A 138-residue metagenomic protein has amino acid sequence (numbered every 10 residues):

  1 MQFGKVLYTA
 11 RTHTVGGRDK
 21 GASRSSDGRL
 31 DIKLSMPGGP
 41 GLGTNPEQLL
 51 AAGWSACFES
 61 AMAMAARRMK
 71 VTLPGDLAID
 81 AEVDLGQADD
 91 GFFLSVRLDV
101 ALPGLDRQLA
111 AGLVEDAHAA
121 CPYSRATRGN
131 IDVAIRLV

Functional and structural regions predicted by a protein language model:
M1-A52, E59-V138: Extended beta-strand/beta-hairpin segments
